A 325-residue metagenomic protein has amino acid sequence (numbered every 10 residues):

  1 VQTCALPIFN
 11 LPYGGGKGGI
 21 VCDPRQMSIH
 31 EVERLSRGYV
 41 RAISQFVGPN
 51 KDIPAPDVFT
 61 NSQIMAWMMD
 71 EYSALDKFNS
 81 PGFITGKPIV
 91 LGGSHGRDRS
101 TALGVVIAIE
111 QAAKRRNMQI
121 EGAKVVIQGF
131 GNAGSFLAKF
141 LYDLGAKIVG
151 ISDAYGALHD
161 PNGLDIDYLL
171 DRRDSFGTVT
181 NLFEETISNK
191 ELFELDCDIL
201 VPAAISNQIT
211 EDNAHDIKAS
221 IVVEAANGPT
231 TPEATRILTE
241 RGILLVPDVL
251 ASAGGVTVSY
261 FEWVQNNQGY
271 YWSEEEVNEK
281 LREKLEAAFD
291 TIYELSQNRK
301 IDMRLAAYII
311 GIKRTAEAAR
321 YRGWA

Functional and structural regions predicted by a protein language model:
V1-L6: Short, small-residue-biased leader/transition segments that mark boundaries at the very start of proteins
P7-I120: Glycine/serine-rich phosphate-binding loop and adjoining beta1-alpha1 elements at the start of nucleotide-handling
M27-G38, F59-Q63, W67, G96 (+16 more regions): Conserved active-site and cofactor/substrate-binding residues in soluble primary-metabolism enzymes
K51-A55, F78-I84, G150-D153, V201-P202 (+3 more regions): General beta-strand structural signal in soluble alpha/beta enzymes
K87, G93-E194: Glycine-rich phosphate/diphosphate-binding loop of Rossmann-like nucleotide-binding domains
A112-A113, D216-A325: Adenosine-phosphate binding glycine-rich loop
G156-L245, L250: Rossmann-like adenosine-cofactor binding region
